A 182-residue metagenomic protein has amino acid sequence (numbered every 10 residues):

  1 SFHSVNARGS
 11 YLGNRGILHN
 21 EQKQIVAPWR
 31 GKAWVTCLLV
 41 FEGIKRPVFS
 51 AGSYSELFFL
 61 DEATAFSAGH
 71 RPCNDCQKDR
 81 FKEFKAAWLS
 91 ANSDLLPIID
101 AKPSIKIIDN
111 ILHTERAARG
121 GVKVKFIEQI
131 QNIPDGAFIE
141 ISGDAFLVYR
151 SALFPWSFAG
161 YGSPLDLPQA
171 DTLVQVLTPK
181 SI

Functional and structural regions predicted by a protein language model:
S1-I182: Mature, structured domains enriched in cysteine- and short glycine motifs
